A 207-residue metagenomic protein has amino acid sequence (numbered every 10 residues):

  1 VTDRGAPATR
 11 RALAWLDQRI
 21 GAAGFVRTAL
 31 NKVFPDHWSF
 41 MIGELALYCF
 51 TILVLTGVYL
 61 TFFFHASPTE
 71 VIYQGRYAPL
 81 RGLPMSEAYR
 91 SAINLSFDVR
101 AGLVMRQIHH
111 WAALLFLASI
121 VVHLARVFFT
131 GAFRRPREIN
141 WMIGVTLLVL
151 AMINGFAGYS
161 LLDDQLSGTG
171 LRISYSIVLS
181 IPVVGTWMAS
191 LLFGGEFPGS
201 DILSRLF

Functional and structural regions predicted by a protein language model:
V1-F207: Membrane-embedded alpha-helical bundles that constitute the cytochrome b-like, heme-associated redox core of multi-pass
